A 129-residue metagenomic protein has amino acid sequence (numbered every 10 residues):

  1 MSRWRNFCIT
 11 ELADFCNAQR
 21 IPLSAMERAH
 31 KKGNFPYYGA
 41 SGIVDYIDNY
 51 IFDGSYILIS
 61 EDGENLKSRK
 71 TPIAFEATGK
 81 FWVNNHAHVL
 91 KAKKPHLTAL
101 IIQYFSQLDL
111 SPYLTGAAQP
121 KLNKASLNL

Functional and structural regions predicted by a protein language model:
M1-I21, E27-S41: Non-catalytic DNA-recognition/assembly elements of restriction-modification systems
R5, L127-L129: Short, intrinsically disordered, charge-balanced linker/junction segments flanking boundaries in proteins
G39-S41, N49-S106, L114-A118, N123-L127: A short beta-sheet element
L110: Phosphate/ribose-phosphate-bearing ligand recognition and processing surfaces, centered on ADP-ribose/NAD(+/P+) systems
